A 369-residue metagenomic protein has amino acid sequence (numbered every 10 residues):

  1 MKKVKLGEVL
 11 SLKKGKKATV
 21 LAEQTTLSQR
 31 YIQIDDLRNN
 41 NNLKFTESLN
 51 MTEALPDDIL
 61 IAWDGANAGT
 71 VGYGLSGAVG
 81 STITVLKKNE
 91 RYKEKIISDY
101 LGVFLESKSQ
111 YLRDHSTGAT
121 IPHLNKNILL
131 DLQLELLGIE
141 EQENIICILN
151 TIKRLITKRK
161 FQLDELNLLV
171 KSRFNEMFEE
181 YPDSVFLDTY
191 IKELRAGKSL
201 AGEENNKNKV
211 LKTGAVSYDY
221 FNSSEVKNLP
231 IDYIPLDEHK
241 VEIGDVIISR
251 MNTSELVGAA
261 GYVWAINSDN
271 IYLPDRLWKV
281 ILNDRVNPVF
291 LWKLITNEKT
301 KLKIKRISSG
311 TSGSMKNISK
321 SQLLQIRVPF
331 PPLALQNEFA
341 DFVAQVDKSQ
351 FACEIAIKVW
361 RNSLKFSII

Functional and structural regions predicted by a protein language model:
M1-K17, D131-C147, K158-K198, Q325 (+2 more regions): Non-catalytic DNA-recognition/assembly elements of restriction-modification systems
K2, G77-T84, D99, L105 (+3 more regions): A short glycine-rich beta-alpha junction/loop motif
V4-L21, L27-I59, D188-L200, G214-V246: Sequence-specific dsDNA recognition surfaces
T19-T26, G118, L200-K207, I307-S308: Short coil/turn segments at secondary-structure boundaries
L37, N50-E106, D237-H239, I243-T296 (+1 more regions): A short beta-sheet element
L105-R113, K153, T296-K299, D347: Short amphipathic alpha-helical signal-transduction/dimerization elements
R173-F174, L211-G214: Short alpha-helical scaffolding segments that buttress acidic/His motifs in well-ordered protein cores
